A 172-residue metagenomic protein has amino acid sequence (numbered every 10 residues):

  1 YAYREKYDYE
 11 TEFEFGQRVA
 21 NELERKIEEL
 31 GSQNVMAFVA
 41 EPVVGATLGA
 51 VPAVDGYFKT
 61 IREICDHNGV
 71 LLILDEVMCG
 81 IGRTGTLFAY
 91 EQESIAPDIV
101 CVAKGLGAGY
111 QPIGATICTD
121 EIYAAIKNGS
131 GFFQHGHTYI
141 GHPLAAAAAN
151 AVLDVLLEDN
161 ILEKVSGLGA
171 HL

Functional and structural regions predicted by a protein language model:
Y1-L172: Conserved N-terminal phosphate-binding loop of PLP-dependent enzymes in the Aspartate aminotransferase
